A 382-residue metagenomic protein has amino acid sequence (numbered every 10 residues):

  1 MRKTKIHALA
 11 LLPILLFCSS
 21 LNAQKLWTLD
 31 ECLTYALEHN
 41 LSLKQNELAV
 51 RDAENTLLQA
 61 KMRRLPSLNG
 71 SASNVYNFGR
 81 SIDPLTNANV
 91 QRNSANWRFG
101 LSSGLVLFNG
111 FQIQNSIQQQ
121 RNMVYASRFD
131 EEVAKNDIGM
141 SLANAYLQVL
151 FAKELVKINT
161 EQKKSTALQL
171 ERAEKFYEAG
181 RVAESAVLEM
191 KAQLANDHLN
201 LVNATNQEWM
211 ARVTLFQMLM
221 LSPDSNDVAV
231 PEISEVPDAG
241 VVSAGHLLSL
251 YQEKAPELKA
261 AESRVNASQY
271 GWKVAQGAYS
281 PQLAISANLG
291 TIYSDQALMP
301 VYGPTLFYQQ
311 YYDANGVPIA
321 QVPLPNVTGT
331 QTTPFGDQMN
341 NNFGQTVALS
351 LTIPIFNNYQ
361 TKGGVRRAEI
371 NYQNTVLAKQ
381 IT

Functional and structural regions predicted by a protein language model:
M1-D30, N40: Bacterial Sec-dependent N-terminal signal peptides
A23-S73, G79, P223-Q269, P354-I355: Bacterial Sec-pathway N-terminal export signals of envelope proteins
K44-L48, K61-M62, N93, L107-K135 (+6 more regions): Sec/SRP-type N-terminal targeting helices
N55, K135-K254: Periplasmic alpha-helical coiled-coil/stalk elements that build and connect Gram-negative outer-membrane
S71-L105, E232-A239, K273, S286-I353: Small/polar, glycine/serine/threonine/aspartate-rich low-complexity segments that form flexible
G245-Q296, P300, L306-Y308: Acidic, glycine-rich loop-and-beta core segments that form the ion-binding/anion-interacting portion of active sites
